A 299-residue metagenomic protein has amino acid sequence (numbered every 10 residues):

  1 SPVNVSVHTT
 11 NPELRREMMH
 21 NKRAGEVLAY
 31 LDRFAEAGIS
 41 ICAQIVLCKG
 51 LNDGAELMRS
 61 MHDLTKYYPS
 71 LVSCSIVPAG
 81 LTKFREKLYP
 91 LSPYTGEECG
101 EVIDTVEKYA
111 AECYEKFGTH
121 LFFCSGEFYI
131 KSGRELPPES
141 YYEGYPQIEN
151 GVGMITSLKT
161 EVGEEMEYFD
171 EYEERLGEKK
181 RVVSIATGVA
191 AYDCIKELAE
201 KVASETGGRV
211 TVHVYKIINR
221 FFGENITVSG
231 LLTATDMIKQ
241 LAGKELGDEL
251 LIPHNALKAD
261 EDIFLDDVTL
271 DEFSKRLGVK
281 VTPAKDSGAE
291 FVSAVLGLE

Functional and structural regions predicted by a protein language model:
S1-F117: Conserved AdoMet/S-adenosylmethionine-binding subsite of the radical SAM
T65-Y67, S75, G80-E299: Auxiliary Fe-S-binding modules of radical SAM enzymes
